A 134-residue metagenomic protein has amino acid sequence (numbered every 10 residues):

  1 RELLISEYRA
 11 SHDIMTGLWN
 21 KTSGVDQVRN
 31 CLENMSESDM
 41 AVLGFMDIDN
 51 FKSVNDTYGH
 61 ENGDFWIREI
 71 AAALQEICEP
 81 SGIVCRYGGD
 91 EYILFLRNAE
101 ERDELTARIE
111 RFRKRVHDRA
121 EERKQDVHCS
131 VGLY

Functional and structural regions predicted by a protein language model:
R1-L4, D118: Regulatory sensory/coupling modules that transmit signals to nucleotide-handling catalytic cores
E7-H12, G17-V42, D49-E79, C85-G89 (+2 more regions): Conserved long alpha-helical elements within nucleotide-processing catalytic cores of c-di-GMP signaling and class III
V42, R97, R115, E122-Y134: A short glycine-enriched loop-to-beta-strand structural element that forms part of the catalytic core of nucleotide
N50, W66, A120, D126-H128: Hydrophobic transmembrane alpha-helix bundles
E76-S81, R111-K124: Short catalytic/binding micro-motifs of nucleotide second-messenger systems
V84-Y87, G132-Y134: Noncatalytic linker/hinge segments flanking ATPase motor cores
Y92, N98, H117: Conserved catalytic/coupling elements of P-loop NTPase cores
